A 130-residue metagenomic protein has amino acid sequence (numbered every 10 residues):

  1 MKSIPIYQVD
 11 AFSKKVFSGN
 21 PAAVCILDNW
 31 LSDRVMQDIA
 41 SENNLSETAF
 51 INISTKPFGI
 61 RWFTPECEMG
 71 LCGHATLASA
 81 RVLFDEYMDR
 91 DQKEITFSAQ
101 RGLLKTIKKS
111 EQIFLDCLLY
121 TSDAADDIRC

Functional and structural regions predicted by a protein language model:
M1-K14: N-terminal, positively charged, Ser/Thr/Ala/Gly-biased leader segments that form transit/presequence-like amphipathic
F12, I39-E42, F97: Short Gly/Pro-enriched turn/cap motifs at secondary-structure boundaries
A22-C25, F114-D116: Short hydrophobic-aromatic micro-motifs
V24-D28, I51-N52: Short beta-strand-to-turn element immediately C-terminal to the catalytic PLP-Schiff-base lysine in fold type I
V35-M69: Anion-binding (especially nucleotide phosphate/pyrophosphate-binding) glycine-rich loop and adjoining beta-alpha core
P57, F63-S122: Acidic, low-complexity central loop/insert segments
Y120-C130: Single conserved hydrophobic/aromatic residue that forms the stacking wall/gate of nucleotide- or nucleobase-binding
